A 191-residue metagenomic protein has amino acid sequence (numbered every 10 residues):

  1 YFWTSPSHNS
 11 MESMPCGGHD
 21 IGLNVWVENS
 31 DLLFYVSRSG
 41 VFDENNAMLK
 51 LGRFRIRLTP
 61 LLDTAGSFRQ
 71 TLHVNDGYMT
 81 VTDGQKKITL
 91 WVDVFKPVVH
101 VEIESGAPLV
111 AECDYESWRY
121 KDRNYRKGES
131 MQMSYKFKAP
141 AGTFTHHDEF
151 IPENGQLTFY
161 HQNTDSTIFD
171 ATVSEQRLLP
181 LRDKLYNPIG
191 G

Functional and structural regions predicted by a protein language model:
Y1-G191: Aromatic-residue-lined binding/catalytic grooves and analogous aromatic/hydrophobic interfacial grooves in multimeric
